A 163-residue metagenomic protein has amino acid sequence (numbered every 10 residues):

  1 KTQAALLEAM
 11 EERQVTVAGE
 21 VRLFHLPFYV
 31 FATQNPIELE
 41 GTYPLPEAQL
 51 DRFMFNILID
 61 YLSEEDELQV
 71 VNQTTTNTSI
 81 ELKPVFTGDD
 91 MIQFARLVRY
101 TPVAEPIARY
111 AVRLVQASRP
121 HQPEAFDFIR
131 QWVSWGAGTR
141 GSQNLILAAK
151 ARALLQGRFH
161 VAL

Functional and structural regions predicted by a protein language model:
Q3-A5, M10-T101, K150-R152: Canonical AAA+ ATPase core
T74-L163: Basic, amphipathic alpha-helical bundle interface domains used for macromolecular binding and assembly
